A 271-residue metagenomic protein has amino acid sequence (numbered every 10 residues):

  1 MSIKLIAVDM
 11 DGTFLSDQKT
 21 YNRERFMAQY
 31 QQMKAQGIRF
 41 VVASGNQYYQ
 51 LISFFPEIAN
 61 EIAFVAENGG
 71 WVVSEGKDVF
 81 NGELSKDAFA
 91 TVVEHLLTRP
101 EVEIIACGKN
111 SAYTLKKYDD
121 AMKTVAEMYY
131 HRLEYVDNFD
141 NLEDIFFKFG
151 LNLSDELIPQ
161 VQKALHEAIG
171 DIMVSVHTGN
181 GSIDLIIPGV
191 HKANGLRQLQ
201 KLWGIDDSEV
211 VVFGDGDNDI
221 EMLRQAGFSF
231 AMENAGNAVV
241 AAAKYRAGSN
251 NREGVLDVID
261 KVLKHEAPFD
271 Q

Functional and structural regions predicted by a protein language model:
M1-L5, R23, D184-Q271: Mg2+-dependent phosphoryl-transfer enzymes with acidic/Ser/Thr/Gly-rich catalytic loops
K4-K19: Asp-based phosphoryl-transfer active-site loop
F14, F80, R246-A247: A structural signal for hydrophobic residues in beta-strands of small regulatory alpha/beta folds
D17-T20, V41-V42, N81-G82, E127 (+2 more regions): Short, flexible loop segments at the rims of nucleotide/cofactor-binding pockets, characterized by
Y21-M122: Active-site phosphate-binding/coordination module
G37-V41, N60-I62, K148, S208-E209 (+1 more regions): Short active-site oxyanion
E57-N60, N68, A168-D171, Q225-A226 (+1 more regions): Short, structured coil segments at secondary-structure junctions
H95, E101-F213, D217-Q225, N234: Conserved acidic, metal-coordinating active-site core of Asp-based, Mg2+-dependent phosphoryl-transfer enzymes
